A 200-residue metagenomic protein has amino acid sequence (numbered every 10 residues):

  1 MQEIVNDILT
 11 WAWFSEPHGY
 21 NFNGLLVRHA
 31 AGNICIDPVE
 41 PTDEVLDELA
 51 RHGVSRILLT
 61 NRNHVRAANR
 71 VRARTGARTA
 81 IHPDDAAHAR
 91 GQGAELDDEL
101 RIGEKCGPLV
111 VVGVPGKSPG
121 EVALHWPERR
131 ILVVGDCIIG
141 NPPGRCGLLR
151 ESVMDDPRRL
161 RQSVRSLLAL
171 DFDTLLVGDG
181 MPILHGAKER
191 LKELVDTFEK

Functional and structural regions predicted by a protein language model:
M1-L25: Short, compositionally biased "basic patch" segments
T10, S15-P17, G32-C35, P41 (+3 more regions): Metallo-beta-lactamase
G19-N21, L96, S118: Residues that act as N-cap/strand-start positions at coil-to-secondary-structure junctions
F22, R70, G186-E189: Generic recognition of short, well-ordered alpha-helical segments
N23-L25, D98-I102, V122: Residue-level detector of beta-strand structural context in well-folded domains
R28-H29: N-terminal structural module
E40-G107: Active-site HxH/HxHxD metal-binding segment of metal-dependent hydrolases
